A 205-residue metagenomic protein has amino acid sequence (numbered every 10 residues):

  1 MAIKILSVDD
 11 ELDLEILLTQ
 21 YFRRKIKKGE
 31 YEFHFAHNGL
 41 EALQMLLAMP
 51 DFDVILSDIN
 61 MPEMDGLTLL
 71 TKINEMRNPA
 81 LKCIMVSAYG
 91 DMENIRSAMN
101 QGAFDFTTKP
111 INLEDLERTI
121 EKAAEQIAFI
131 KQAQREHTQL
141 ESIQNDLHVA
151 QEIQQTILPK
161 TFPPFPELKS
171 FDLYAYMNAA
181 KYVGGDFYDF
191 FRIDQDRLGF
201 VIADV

Functional and structural regions predicted by a protein language model:
L12-H34: Two-component/phosphorelay signaling modules centered on CheY-like receiver
N38-E41, D65-T71, G90: Acidic catalytic/metal-coordinating carboxylates
Q44-M45, L67-P79, S97: Short amphipathic alpha-helix used as the core "switch/output" element in two-component signaling
M61: Receiver (REC) domain active-site loop signature in two-component systems and cognate sites in sensor histidine kinases
E93, I111-I120: C-terminal output helix
R135-V205: … and, occasionally, acidic/histidine-rich disordered N-termini of signaling adaptors
